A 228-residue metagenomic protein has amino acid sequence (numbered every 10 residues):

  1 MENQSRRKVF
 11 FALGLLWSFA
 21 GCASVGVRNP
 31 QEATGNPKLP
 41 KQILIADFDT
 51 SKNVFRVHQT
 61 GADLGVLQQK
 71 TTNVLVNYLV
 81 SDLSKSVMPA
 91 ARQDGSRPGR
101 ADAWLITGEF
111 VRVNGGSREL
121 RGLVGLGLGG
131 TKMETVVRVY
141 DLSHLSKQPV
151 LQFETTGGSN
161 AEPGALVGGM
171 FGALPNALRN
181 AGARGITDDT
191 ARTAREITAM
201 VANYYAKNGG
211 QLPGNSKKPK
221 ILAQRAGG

Functional and structural regions predicted by a protein language model:
M1-S5: N-terminal secretory signal peptides that target proteins for export/translocation
R6-F11: N-terminal export leaders
A12-A20: Bacterial N-terminal signal peptides
C22-S81, M170, L174-G228: A structural "domain/chain start" motif
I43-V54, L151-L166: Short, solvent-exposed beta-strand-terminating loops
N77-A91: A structural motif corresponding to the C-terminal end of an alpha-helix and its immediate exit/capping segment
V87-R97, N208-S216: Surface-exposed patches in mature extracellular/periplasmic domains of secreted proteins
G95-P163: Surface-exposed short loop/turn segments
